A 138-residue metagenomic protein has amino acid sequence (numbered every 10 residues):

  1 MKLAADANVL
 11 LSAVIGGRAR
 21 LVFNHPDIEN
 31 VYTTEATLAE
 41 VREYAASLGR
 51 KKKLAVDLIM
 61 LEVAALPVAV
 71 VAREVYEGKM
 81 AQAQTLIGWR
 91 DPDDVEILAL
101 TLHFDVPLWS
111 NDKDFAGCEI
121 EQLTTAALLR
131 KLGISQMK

Functional and structural regions predicted by a protein language model:
M1-T33: Short, well-structured N-terminal submotif of metal-dependent ribonuclease cores
L3, R73, L128-R130: Small, basic N-terminal interaction modules of short regulatory proteins
V9-L10, T37, E96, D114-F115: Alpha-helix capping/helix-boundary segments
G16-G17, Y44, E121: Residue-level signal for well-ordered alpha-helical positions
P26-D27, E35-Q84: PIN-domain endoribonuclease scaffold, especially VapC-family toxins
T33-T34, L102-K138: Acidic, PIN/NYN-like endoribonuclease modules and their adjacent C-terminal/linker elements
M60, W89, L129: Divalent-cation
A69-P107, K113: Active-site neighborhoods of divalent-metal-dependent phosphate/nucleic-acid chemistry enzymes
